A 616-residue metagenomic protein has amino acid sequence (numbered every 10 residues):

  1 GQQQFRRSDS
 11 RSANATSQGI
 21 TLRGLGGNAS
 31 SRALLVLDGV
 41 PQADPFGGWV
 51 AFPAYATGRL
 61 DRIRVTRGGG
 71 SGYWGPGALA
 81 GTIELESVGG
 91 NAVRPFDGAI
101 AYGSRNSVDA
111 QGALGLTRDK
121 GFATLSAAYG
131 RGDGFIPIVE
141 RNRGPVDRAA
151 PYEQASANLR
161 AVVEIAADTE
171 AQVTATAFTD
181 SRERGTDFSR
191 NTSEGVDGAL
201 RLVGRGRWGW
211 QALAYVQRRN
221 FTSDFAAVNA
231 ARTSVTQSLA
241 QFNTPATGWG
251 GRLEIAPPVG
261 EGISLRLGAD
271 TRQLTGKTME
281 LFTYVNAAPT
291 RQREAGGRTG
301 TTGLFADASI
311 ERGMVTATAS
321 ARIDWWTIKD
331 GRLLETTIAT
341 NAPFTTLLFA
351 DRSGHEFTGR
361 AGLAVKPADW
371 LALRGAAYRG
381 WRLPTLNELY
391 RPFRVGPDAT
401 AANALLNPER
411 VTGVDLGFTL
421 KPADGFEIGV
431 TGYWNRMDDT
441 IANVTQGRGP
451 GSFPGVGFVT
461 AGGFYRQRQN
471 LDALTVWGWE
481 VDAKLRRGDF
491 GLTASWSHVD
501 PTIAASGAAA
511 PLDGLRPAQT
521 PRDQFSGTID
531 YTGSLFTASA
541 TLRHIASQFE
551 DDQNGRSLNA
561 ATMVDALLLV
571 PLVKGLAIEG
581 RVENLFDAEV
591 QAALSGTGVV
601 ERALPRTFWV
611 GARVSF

Functional and structural regions predicted by a protein language model:
G1-V40: Extracytoplasmic beta-strand/coil segments of soluble accessory domains associated with Gram-negative outer-membrane
V40-R67, A149: Short acidic/polar hinge/loop motifs at secondary-structure boundaries that mediate gating or recognition
S71-G72, E84, N91-R105, A113-E194: Periplasmic-side early beta-strands and strand-to-turn transitions of outer-membrane beta-barrels
G132-I138, R148-Q154, E164, D168-W210 (+3 more regions): Flexible loop and strand-edge segments within Gram-negative outer membrane beta-barrel domains
F188-G206, A240-G248, R293-T301, T346-K366 (+7 more regions): Outer-membrane beta-barrel signature, preferentially recognizing the C-terminal barrel domain of Gram-negative
R218-T222, T275-Y284, W325-P343, D351 (+5 more regions): Surface-exposed extracellular loop regions of Gram-negative outer-membrane beta-barrel proteins, predominantly
E311-A317, F426-G429, Y433-M437, I441-Q446 (+3 more regions): Gram-negative outer-membrane beta-barrel transporters
A364-K366, G375-A376, N407-V414, A483-S497 (+1 more regions): Conserved C-terminal beta-signal and adjacent last beta-strands/turns of outer-membrane beta-barrel proteins
